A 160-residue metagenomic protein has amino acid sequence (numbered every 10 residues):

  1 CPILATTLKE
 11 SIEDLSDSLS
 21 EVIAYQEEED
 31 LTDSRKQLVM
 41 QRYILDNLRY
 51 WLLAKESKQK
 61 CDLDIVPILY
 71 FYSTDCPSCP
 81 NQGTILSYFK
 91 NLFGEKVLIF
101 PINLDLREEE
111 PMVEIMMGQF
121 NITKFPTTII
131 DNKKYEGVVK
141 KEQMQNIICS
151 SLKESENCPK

Functional and structural regions predicted by a protein language model:
C1-P67, S151-K160: Non-globular targeting/processing and membrane-anchoring segments
Q26-K36, F71-P77, I102, N132-Y135: Second-shell loop/turn segments in exported
K55-E95: Local sequence-structure signature of Cys/Sec-based thiol-disulfide redox active-site neighborhoods
L69-S73, G94-P111: Thiol-based oxidoreductase modules, predominantly thioredoxin-like and allied folds used for disulfide exchange
P77-N81, E108, F120, E136 (+1 more regions): Extracytoplasmic/periplasmic, Sec-exported soluble proteins
G83, S87-K90, V113-E114, K141 (+1 more regions): Extracytoplasmic/secreted envelope proteins and their assembly/folding machinery, especially bacterial periplasmic
E109-T123: Short, intrinsically disordered low-complexity segments
K124, I129-K160: Non-catalytic, surface beta->alpha helical segment in thiol-disulfide oxidoreductase systems
